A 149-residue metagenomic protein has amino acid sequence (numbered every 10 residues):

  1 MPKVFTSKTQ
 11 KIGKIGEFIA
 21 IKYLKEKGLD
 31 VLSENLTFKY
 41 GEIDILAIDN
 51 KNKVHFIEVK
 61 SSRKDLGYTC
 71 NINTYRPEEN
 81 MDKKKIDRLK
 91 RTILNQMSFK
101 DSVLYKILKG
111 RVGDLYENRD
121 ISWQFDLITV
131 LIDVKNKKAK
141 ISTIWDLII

Functional and structural regions predicted by a protein language model:
M1-L36: Acidic-basic catalytic patches of nuclease active cores, encompassing PD-(D/E)XK and other metal-cofactor nuclease
M1-T9, G110-D114, K135, I149: Short, Lys/Arg-enriched, disordered terminal segments
L24, I45-A47, N52-C70, L89: Conserved catalytic cores of phosphodiester-cleaving nucleases, focusing on short active-site segments
L36-K39, E117-R119: A short beta-turn/loop motif at secondary-structure boundaries
G41-I43, W123-F125, A139: Change "...and in nucleic-acid phosphodiester-cleaving endonucleases..." to "...and in nucleic-acid processing enzymes
S61-V134: Catalytic cores of nucleic-acid endonucleases
T129-I149: Short, C-terminally biased terminal segments at protein or domain edges
